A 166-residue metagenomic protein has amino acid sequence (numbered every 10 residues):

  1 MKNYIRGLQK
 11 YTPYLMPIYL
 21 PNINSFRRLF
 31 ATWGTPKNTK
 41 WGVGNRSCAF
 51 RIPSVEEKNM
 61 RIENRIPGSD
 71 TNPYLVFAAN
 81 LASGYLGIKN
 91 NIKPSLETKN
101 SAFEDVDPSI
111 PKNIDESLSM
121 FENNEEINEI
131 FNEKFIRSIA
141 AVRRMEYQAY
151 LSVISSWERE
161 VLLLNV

Functional and structural regions predicted by a protein language model:
M1-T98, A102-D107: Active-site capping/gating regions of soluble enzymes
A102-V166: Acidic, glycine-enriched catalytic cores built around paired aspartates
